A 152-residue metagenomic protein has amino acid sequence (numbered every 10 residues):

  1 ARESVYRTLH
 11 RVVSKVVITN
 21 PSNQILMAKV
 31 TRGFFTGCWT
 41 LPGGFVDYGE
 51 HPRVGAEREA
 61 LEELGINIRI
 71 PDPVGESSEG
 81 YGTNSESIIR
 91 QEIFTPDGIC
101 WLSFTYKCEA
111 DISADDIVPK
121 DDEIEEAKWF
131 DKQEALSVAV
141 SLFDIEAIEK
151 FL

Functional and structural regions predicted by a protein language model:
A1-K15, P21, P96: Acidic, metal-coordinating catalytic segment for phosphate/diphosphate chemistry, firing primarily on the Nudix
R7-V13, Q24-L26, P52, P73: A generic structural signal for ordered secondary structure
L9-R11, F34-T36, L41, I99-S103: Short connector loops at helix/strand junctions that flank enzyme active sites, especially segments positioning acidic
K15-V17, Q24-L26, T105-K107, K128: Residues embedded in well-ordered beta-strands
V17, T31, Q133: Anionic group-transfer/hydrolysis microenvironments
N20, Q24-E62: Conserved Nudix-box catalytic region and its N-terminal flanking loop in Nudix hydrolases and closely related
V46-D72, S77-F143: Unchanged
F143-L152: Charged phosphate-binding loop/patch that engages nucleotide di/tri-phosphates or the phosphate backbone of nucleic
